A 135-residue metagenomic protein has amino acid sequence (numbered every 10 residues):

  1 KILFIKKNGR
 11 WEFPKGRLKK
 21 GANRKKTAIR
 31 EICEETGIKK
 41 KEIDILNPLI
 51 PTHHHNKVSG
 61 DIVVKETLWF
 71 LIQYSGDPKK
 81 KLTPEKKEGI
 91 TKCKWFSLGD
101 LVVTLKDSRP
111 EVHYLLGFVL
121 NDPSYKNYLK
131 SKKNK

Functional and structural regions predicted by a protein language model:
K1, I43-N47, K80, H113 (+1 more regions): Intrinsic-disorder/low-complexity peptide segments enriched for small residues
K1-P14, K25: N-terminal strand-loop-strand
N8, T67, N134-K135: Residue-level detector of intrinsically disordered/flexible regions characterized by low predicted structural confidence
W11-F13, G21, H113: A short local loop/turn or secondary-structure capping micro-motif enriched for an aromatic residue
P14, K20, L98, Y128-K135: Functional cleft and adjacent loop/helix regions within the main domain that mediate ligand binding or catalysis
L18-S108: Unchanged
T104-K135: Charged phosphate-binding loop/patch that engages nucleotide di/tri-phosphates or the phosphate backbone of nucleic
